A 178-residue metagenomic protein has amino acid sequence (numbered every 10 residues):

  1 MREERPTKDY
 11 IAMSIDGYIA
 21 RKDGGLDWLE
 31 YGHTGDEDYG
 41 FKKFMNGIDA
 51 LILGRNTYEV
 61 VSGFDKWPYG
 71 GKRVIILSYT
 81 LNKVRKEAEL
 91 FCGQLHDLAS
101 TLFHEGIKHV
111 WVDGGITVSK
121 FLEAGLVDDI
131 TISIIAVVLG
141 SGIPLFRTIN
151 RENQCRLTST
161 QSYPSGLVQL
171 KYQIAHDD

Functional and structural regions predicted by a protein language model:
M1-D178: Enzymes that bind and transform nitrogen-containing heteroaromatic metabolites
